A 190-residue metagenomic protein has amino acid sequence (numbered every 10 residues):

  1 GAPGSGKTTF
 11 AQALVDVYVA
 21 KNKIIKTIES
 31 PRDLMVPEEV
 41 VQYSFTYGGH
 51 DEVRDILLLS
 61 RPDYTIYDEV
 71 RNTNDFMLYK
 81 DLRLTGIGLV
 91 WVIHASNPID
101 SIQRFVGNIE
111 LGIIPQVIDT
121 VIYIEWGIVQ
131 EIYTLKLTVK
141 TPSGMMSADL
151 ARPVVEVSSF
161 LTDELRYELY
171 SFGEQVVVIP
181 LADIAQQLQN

Functional and structural regions predicted by a protein language model:
P3, P37-H50, D63-D68, V90-H94: Flexible beta-alpha connector loops of hexameric P-loop NTPases
G6: Conserved glycine(s) of the Walker
F10, L14: Hydrophobic positions on the alpha1 helix immediately C-terminal to the Walker A/P-loop
D16-S60: P-loop NTPase switch/communication element
M35-P37, I99-R104, V129-T134: Switch/connector loops and helix/strand junctions flanking conserved nucleotide-binding motifs in nucleotide-processing
L57-Y64, I87: Proline-aspartate-enriched helix->loop->beta-strand connector
Y67-Y123: Conserved P-loop NTPase nucleotide-binding/switch module
I118-T120, I124-L188: Conserved P-loop NTPase
